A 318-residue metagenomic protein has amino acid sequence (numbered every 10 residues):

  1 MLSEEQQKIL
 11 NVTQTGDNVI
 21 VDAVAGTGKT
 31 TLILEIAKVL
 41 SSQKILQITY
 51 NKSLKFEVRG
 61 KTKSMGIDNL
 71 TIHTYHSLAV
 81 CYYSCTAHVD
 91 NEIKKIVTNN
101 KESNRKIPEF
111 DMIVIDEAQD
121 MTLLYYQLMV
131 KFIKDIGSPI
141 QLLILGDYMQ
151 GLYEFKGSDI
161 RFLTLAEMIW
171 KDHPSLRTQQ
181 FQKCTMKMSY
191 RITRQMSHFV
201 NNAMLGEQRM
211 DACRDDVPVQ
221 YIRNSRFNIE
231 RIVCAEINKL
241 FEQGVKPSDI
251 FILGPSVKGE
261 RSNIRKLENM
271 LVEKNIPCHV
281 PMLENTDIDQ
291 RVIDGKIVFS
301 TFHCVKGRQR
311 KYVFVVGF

Functional and structural regions predicted by a protein language model:
L2-K8, V12-S64, L70-A79, M112 (+1 more regions): Conserved helicase motor core of SF1/SF2 NTP-dependent helicases
T13, V89-D111, K134-G137, Q309: Short basic/glycine-enriched coil/helix segment immediately N-terminal to the Walker B
C81-C85: P-loop/Walker-type NTP enzyme "switch/lid" segment
